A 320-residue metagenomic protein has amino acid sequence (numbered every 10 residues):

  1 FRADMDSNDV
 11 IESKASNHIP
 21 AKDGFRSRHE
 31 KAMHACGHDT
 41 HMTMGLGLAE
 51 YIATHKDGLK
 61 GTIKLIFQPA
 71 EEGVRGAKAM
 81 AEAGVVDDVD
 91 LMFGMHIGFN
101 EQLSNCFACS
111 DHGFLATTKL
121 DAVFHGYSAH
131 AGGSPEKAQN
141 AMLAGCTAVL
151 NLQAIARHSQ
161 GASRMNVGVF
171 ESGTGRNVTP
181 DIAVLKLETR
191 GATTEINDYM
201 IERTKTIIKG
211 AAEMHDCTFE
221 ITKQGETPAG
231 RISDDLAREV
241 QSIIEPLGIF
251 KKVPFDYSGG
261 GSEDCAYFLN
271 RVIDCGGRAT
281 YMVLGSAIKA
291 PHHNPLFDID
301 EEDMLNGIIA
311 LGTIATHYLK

Functional and structural regions predicted by a protein language model:
D4-D6, V123-Y127, R190-A192, G285: Solvent-exposed residues in well-ordered beta-strands and their adjoining turns, especially edge/terminal strands
N8-V10, A15, I19-M33, D39-T40 (+2 more regions): Histidine/acidic-residue-rich, glycine-tolerant segments that coordinate divalent metal ions
A32-C36, D256-G259: Residue-level "hotspot" positions that anchor or transmit function at local structural transition points
M42-A49: DPxDG-like acidic metal-binding loop motif
G47, R75-K78, E136, Y199-E202 (+1 more regions): Generic recognition of short, well-ordered alpha-helical segments
E50-D57, L269-I273: Alpha-helix C-terminal capping segments
M142-K320: Metal-dependent amide/peptide-bond hydrolase catalytic core, centered on the "pita-bread" metallohydrolase fold
